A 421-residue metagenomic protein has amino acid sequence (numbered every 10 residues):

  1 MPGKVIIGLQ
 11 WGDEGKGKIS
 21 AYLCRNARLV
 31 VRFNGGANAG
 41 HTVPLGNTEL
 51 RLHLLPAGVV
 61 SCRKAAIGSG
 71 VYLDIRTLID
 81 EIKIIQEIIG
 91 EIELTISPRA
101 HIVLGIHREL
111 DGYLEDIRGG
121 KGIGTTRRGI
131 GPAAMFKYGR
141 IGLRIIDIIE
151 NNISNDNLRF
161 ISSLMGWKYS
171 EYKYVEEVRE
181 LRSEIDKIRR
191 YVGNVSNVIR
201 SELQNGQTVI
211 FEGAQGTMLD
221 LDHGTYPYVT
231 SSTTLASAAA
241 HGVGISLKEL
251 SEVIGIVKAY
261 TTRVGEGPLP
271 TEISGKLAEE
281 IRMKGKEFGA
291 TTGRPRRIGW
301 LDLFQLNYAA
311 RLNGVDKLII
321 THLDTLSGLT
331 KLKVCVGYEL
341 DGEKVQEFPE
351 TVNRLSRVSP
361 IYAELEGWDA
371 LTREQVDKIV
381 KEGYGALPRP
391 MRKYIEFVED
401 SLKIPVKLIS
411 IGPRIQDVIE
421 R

Functional and structural regions predicted by a protein language model:
M1-R421: Non-transmembrane, aqueous-exposed alpha-helical and coiled segments at domain scale
